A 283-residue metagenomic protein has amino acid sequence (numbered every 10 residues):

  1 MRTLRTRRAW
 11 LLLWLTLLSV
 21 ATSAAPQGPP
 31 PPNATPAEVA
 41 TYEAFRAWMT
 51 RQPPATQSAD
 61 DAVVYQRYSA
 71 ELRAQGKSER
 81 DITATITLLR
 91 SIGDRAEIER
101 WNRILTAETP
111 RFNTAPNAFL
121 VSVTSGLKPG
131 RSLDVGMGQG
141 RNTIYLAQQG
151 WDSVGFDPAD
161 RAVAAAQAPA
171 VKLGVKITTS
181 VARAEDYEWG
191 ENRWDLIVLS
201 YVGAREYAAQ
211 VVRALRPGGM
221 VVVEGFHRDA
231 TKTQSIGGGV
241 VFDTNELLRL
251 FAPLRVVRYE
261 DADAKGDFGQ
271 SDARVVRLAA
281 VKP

Functional and structural regions predicted by a protein language model:
Q27-I92: N-terminal auxiliary segments of SAM/dcSAM-dependent transferases
R111-G130: Conserved alpha-helix/loop element of class I SAM-dependent methyltransferases that forms part of the SAM/SAH-binding
G130-G138: Conserved class I S-adenosyl-L-methionine
A159-R161: Conserved SAM/SAH-binding beta-strand->alpha-helix loop
L173-A184: Conserved SAM-binding strand-loop segment of SAM-dependent methyltransferases
E188-L196: A short acidic, Gly/Pro-enriched loop at the edge of an enzyme's catalytic core that lines a small-molecule cofactor
V202-A214: A short, conserved alpha-helix within the catalytic core of class I
G219-D229: Conserved beta-strand signature within the Rossmann-like core of class I S-adenosyl-L-methionine
